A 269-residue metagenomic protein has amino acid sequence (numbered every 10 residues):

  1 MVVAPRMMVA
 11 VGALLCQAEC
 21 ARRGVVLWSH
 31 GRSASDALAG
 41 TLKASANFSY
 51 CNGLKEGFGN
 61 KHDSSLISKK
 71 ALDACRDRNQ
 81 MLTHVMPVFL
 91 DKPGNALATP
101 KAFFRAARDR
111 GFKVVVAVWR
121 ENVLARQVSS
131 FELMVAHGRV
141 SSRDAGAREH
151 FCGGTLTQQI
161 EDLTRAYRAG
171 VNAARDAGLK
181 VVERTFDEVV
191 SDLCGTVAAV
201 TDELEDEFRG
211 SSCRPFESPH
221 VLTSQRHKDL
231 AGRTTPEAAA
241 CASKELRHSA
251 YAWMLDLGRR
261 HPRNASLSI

Functional and structural regions predicted by a protein language model:
V2-Q80, H84: PAPS-dependent sulfotransferase catalytic core
V3-A4, A10-G12, N172, A198 (+2 more regions): N-terminal non-cleavable signal-anchor helices
L14, A18, S49, D73 (+4 more regions): Secreted/extracellular small peptides and ectodomain modules produced from precursors
K43, E56, S64-K69, R165-G178 (+1 more regions): Extracellular glycan-modifying ectodomains
Y50, Q80-L82, V115-A117, V181-E183 (+2 more regions): Conserved beta-strand scaffold positions in the cores of enzyme catalytic domains, especially in NTP/NDP-utilizing
S65-K69, R143-T157, E188, L204-I269: PAPS-dependent sulfotransferase catalytic core
M86-S211: PAPS-dependent sulfotransferase catalytic domain
